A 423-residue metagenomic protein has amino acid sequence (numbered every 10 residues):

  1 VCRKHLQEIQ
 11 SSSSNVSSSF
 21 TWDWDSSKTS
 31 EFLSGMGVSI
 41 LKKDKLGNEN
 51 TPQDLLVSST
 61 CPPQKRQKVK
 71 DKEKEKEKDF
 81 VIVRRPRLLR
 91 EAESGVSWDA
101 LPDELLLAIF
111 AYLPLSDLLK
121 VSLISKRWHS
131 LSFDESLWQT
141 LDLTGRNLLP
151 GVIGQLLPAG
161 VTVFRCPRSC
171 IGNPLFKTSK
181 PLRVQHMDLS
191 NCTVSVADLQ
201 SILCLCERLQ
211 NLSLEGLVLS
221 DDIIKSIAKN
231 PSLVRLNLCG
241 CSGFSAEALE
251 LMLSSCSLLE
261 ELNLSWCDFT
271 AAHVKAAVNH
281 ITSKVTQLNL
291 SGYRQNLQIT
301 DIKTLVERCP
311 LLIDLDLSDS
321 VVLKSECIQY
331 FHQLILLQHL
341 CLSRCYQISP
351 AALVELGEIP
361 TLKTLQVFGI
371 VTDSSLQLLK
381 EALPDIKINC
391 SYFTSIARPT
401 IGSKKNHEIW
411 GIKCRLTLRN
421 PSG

Functional and structural regions predicted by a protein language model:
V1-R66, H273-G423: C-terminal capping region of solenoid repeat domains
S58-A100: Intrinsically disordered, low-complexity PEST-like regions enriched in Ser/Thr and acidic residues
K65, D142-A197: F-box-proximal linker/hinge
L101-L113, I124-H129, L141: Short hydrophobic alpha-helical "box" of cullin-RING ligase substrate receptors that recruits the CRL scaffold
L118-E135: Short helix-loop-helix/strand-helix junction enriched in hydrophobic and basic residues
S130, G151-L156, L175-S179, A197-C204 (+11 more regions): Recurring C-terminal helix/loop segment of individual leucine-rich repeat
F133-L137, L157-V163, S179-H186, C204-N211 (+8 more regions): Leucine-rich repeat
L143-G145, C166-C170, L189-T193, L214-V218 (+6 more regions): Concave beta-strand-loop units of leucine-rich repeat
